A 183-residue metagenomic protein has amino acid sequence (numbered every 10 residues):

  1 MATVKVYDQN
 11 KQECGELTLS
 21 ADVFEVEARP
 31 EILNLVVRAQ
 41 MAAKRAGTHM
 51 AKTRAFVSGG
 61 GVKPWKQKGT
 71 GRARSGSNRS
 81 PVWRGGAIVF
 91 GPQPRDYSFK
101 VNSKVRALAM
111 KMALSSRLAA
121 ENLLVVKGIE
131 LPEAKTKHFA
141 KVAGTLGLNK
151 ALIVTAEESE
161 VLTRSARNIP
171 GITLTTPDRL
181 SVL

Functional and structural regions predicted by a protein language model:
M1-A46, G91-L183: Extended polybasic, low-complexity segments that bind anionic RNA or targeting/receptor surfaces
P30-K68: A short, flexible low-complexity segment enriched in Lys/Arg and Gly/Pro that occurs in N-terminal basic tails
K52, T70-R72, K104, P177: Intrinsically disordered, low-complexity sequence elements enriched in Ser/Thr/Gly/Pro
R54-F90: Glycine/serine-rich anion-binding loops at beta->alpha junctions that coordinate negatively charged ligand groups
